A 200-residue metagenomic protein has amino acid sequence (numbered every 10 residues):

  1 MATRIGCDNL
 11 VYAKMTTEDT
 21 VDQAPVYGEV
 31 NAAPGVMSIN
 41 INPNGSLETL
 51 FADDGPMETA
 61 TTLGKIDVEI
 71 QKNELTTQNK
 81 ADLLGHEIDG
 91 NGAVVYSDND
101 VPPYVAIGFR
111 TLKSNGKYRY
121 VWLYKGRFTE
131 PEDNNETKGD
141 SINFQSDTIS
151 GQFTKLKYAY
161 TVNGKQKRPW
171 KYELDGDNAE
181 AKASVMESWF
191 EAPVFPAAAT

Functional and structural regions predicted by a protein language model:
M1-N40, A198-T200: Polar/acidic, low-complexity leader/linker segments enriched in S/T/G and N/D
Q23-N31, Y120-G126, G164, P169-G176 (+1 more regions): Short amphipathic beta-strand/extended segments with alternating polar/hydrophobic composition
P43-D53: N-terminal "mature-chain" segments and other terminal, solvent-exposed stretches
D53-E58, I88-D98, A106-R110, N135-G139: Short secondary-structure capping micro-motifs at structural edges
P56-N79, N143-Y158: Oligomerization/assembly interface segments of phage tail-like spikes and tubes
G64-P103: Ordered, amphipathic secondary-structure segments that act as subunit-interaction surfaces in large macromolecular
D98-P131, E136: Short helix-loop boundary/capping segments
P131-T200: Mixed-charge, glycine-accented linear interaction segment located at domain edges/termini
